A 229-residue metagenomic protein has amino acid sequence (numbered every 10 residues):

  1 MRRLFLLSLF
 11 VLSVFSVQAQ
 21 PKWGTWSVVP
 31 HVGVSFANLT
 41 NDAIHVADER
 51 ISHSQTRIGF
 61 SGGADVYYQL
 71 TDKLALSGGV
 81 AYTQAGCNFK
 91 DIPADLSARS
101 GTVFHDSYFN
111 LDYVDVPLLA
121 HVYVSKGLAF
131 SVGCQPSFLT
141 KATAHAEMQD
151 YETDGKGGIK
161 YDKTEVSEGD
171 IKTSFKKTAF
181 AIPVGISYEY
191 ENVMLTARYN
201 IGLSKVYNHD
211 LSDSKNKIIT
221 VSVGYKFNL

Functional and structural regions predicted by a protein language model:
M1-H31, V223-L229: Bacterial Sec-dependent N-terminal signal peptides
F15, Q20-P21, N38, L70-D72 (+4 more regions): Outer-membrane beta-barrel proteins
K22-D65, D72: Start-of-domain marker
K22-V28, D72-L76, K126-L128, F180 (+2 more regions): Outer-envelope beta-barrel architecture signal
P30-V34, F60-Y68, V80-Y82, V116-V124 (+4 more regions): Residues on the lipid-exposed face of transmembrane beta-strands in outer-membrane beta-barrel proteins
N38-R57, Q84-D112, L139-A179, P183 (+2 more regions): Extracellular/periplasm-exposed beta-strand and loop segments of Gram-negative cell-envelope proteins, dominated by
H105-N110, L118-Y123, G127: Helix-adjacent hinge/juxtasegments
S125-L128, G133, M148-G155, K215-L229: Outer-membrane beta-barrel proteins
